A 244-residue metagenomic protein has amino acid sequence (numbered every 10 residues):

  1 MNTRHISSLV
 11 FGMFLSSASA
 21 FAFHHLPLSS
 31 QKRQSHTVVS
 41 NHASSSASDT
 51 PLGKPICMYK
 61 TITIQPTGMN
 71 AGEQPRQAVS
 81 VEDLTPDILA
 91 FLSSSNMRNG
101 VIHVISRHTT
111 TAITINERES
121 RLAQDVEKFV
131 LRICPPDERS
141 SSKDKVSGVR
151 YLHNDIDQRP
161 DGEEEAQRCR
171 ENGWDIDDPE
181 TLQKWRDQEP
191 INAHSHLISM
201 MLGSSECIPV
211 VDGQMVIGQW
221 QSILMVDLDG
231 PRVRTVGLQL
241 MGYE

Functional and structural regions predicted by a protein language model:
N2-E244: Active-site histidine-anchored catalytic micro-motif
